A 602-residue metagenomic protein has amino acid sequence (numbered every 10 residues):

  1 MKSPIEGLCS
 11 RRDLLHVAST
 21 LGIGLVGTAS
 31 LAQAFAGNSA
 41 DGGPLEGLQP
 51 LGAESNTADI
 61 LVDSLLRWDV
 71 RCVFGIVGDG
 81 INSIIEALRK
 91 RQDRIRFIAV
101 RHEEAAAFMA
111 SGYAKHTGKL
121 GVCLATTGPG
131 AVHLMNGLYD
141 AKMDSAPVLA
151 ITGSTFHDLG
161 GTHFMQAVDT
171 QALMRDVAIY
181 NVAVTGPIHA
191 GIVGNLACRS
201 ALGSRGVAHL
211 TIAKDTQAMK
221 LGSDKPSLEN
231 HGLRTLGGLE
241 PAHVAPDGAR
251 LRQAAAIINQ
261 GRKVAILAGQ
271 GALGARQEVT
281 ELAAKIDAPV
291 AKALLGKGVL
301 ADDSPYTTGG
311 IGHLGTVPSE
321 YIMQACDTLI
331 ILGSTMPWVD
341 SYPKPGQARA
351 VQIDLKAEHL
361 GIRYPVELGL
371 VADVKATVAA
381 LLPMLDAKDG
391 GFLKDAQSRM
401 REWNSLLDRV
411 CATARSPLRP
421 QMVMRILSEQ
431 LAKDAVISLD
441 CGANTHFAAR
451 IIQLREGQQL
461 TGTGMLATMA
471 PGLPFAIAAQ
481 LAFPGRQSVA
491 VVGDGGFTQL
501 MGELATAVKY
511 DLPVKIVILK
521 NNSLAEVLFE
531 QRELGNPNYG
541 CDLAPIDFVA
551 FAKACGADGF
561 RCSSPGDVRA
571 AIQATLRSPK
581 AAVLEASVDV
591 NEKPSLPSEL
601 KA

Functional and structural regions predicted by a protein language model:
I5-G7, H16-L25, S30-G391, I426 (+6 more regions): N-terminal alpha/beta PP-like core and its mobile active-site loop of ThDP/TPP-dependent enzymes
A58-L61, I85-L88, M400-A479: Active-site diphosphate/adenylate-binding microenvironment
E103-F108, P337, N444-H446, S564-V568: Short acidic loop-to-helix transition motifs that present clustered carboxylates
I151, L159-Q166, H313, G361-R363 (+4 more regions): Thiamine diphosphate
D215-Q217, R399-R401, D589-N591: A short, charged, Gly/Pro-tolerant segment at domain boundaries
A268-G271, D440-C441, S587-V588: Structural motif
G269-R276, L418, G496-Q499: Active-site glycine- and acidic-residue-rich loops that bind and position anionic ligands or nucleotide-like cofactors
